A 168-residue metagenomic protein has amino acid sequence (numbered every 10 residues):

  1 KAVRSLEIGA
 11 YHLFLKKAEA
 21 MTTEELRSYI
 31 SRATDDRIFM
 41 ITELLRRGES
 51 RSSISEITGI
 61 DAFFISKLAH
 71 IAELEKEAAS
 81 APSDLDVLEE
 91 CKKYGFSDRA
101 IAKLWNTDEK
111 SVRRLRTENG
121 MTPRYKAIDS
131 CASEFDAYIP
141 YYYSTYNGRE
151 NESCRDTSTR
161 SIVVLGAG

Functional and structural regions predicted by a protein language model:
K1-A167: ATP-dependent carboxylate/acyl-activation modules
